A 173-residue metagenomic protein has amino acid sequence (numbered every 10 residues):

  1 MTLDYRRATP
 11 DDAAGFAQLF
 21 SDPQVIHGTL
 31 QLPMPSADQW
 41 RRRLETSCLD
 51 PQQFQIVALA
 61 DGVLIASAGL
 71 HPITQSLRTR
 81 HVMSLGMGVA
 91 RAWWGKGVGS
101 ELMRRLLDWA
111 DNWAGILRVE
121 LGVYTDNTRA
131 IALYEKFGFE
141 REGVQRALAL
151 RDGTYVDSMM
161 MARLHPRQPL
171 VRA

Functional and structural regions predicted by a protein language model:
M1-T2, R7-M34, D38-R41, R167-A173: A short, well-structured alpha-helix characteristic of acyl/acetyltransferase catalytic modules
P10, L32-A92, M103-R105, W109 (+2 more regions): Acetyl-CoA-dependent GNAT
G15, S84, R118, R129 (+1 more regions): Amphipathic alpha-helical recognition patches that constitute DNA-binding helices
V57, G69, S84-G88, G97 (+3 more regions): Conserved beta-strand segments that form the floor/walls of ligand-binding pockets within enzyme and binding domains
M87, T154-A173: Terminal substrate-recognition subdomain of acyl/acetyltransferases
K96, S100-E101, N112, T125-G143: Conserved active-site alpha-helix within GNAT-family acetyltransferase domains
R118-V123, E135, E140-V156: Conserved catalytic-core motifs of GNAT/GCN5-like acyltransferases
